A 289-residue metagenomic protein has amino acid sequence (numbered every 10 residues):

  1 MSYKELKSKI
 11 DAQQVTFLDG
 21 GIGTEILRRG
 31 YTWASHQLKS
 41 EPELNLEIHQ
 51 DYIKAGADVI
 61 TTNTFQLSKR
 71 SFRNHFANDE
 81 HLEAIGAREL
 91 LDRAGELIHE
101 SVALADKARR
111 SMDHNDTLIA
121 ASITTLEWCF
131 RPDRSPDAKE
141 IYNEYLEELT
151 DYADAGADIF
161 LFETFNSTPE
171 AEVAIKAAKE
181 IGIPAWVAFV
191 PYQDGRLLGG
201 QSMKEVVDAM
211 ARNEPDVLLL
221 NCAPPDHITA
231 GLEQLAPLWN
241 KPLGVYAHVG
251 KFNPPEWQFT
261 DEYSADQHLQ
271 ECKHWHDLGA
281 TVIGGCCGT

Functional and structural regions predicted by a protein language model:
M1-T289: Domain-level signal for soluble alpha/beta catalytic cores
